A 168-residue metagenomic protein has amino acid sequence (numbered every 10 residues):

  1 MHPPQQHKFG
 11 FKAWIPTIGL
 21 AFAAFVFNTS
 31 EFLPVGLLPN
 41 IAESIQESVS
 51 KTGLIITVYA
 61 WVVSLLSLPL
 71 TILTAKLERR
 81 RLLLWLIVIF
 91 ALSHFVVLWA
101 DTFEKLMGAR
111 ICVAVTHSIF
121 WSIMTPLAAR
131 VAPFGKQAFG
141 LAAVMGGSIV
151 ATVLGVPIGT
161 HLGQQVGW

Functional and structural regions predicted by a protein language model:
P16-V49, S67-L70: Extracytoplasmic
A24, I56, A60, I87 (+3 more regions): Small-residue-rich transmembrane alpha-helices and their cytosolic helix-loop interfaces in multi-pass secondary
N28, F32, L98, A114-S122: Small-residue-rich segments within alpha-helical transmembrane domains of MFS-like 12-TM solute carriers
F32, A60-L68, T152-V153: Residue-level signature of mid-helix packing/kink "hotspots" within the transmembrane helices of 12-pass Major
L65-E104: Conserved MFS/SLC helix-loop-helix module at the cytosolic interface between two early adjacent transmembrane helices
F103, A109-G147: Cytoplasmic helix-loop-helix junction between adjacent transmembrane helices in 12-TM secondary transporters
F103-K105, G135, A143-W168: Helix-loop-helix hairpin linking two adjacent transmembrane segments in secondary transporters
